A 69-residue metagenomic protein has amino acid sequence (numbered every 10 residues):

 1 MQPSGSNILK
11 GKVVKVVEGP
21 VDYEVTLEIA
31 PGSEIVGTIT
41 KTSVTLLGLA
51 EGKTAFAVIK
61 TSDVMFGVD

Functional and structural regions predicted by a protein language model:
M1-D69: Non-catalytic connector elements of ABC transporters
